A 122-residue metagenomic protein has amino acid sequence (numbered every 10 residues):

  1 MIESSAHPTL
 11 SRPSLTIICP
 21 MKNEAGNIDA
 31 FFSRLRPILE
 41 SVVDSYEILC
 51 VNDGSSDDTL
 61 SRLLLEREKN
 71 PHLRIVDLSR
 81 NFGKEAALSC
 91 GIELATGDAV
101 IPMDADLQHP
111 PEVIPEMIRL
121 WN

Functional and structural regions predicted by a protein language model:
M1-N122: Structured catalytic core of nucleotide-sugar glycosyltransferases
